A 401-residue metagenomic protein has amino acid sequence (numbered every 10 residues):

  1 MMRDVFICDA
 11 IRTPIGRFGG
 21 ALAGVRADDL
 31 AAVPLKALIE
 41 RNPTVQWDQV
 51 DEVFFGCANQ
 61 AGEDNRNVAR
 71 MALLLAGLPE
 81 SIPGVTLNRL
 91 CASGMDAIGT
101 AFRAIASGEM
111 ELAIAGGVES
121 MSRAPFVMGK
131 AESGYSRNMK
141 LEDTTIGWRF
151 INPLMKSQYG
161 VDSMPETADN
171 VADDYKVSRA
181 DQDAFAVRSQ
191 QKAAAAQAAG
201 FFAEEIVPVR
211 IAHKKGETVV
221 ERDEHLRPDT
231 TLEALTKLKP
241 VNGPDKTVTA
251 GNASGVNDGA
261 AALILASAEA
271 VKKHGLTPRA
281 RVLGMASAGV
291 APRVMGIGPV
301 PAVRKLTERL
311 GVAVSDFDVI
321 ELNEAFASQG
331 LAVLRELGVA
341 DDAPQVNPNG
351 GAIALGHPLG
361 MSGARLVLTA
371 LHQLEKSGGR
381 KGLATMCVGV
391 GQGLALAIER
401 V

Functional and structural regions predicted by a protein language model:
M1-A76, T167-R179, A196, V290 (+2 more regions): Conserved active-site "lid/cap" helical segment
M1-V25, I146, L232-I297, P301 (+5 more regions): Condensing-enzyme catalytic core mediating Claisen C-C bond formation in acyl metabolism
R12-T13, G24, D28-V33, T44 (+3 more regions): N-terminal extracellular/periplasmic Venus flytrap/periplasmic-binding protein-like
V25, C57-A113, E142-W148, Q158-M164 (+4 more regions): Conserved catalytic cysteine-centered active-site region of acyl-thioester-dependent Claisen-condensing enzymes
N88-E119, A172-F201, A262-E269, L334-R335 (+2 more regions): Active-site-proximal alpha-helical scaffold in enzymes
L112-N170: Flexible glycine-/small-residue-enriched beta->alpha junction loops that bind anionic phosphate/pyrophosphate groups
D169, H213, L283-A354: Active-site pocket-lining segment
